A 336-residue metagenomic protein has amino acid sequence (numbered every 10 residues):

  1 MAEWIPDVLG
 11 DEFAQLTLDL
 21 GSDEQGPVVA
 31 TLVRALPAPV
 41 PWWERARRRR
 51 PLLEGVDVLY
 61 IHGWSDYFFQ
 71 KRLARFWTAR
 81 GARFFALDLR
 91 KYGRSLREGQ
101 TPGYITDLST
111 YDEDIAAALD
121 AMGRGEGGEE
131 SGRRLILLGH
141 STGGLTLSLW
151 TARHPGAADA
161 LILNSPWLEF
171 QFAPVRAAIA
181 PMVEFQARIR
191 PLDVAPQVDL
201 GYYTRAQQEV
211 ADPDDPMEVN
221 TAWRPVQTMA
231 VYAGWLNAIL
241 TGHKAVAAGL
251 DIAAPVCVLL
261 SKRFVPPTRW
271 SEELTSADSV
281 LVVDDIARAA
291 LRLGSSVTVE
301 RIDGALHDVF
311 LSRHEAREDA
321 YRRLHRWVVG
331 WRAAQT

Functional and structural regions predicted by a protein language model:
M1-P51: N-terminal cap/lid segment of alpha/beta-hydrolase-fold proteins
G55, Y60-Y67: Active-site glycine-rich loops that stabilize anionic/oxyanionic intermediates across multiple enzyme folds
H62, I136-G144: Conserved alpha/beta-hydrolase "nucleophile elbow" surrounding the catalytic nucleophile
S65, G93-R134, A316-A320: Catalytic nucleophile-loop/oxyanion-hole region of alpha/beta-hydrolase and closely related hydrolase-like folds
D66-F69, A74, T78-E98: Conserved alpha/beta-hydrolase
T142, T146-V231: Alpha/beta-hydrolase-fold enzymes
Q197-V297: Serine-hydrolase catalytic core
S296-T336: Catalytic active-site module of serine/aspartate enzymes centered on a nucleophile-bearing elbow/loop
